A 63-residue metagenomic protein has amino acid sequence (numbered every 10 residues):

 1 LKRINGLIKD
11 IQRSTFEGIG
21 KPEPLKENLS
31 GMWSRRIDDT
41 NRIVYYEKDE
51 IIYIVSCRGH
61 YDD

Functional and structural regions predicted by a protein language model:
L1, G6, I19, L25-K26 (+2 more regions): Enriched for short, Lys/Arg-rich terminal
R13-T15: Blade/loop signatures of beta-propeller domains
